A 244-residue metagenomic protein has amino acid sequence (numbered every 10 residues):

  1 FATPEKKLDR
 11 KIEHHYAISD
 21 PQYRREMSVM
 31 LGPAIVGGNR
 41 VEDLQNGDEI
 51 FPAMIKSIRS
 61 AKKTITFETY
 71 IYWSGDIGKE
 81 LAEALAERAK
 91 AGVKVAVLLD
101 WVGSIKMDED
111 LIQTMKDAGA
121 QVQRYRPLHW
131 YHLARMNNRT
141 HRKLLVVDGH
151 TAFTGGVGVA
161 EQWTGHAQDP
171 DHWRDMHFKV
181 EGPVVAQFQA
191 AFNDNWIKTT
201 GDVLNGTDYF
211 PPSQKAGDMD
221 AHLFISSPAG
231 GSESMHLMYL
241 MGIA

Functional and structural regions predicted by a protein language model:
F1-A244: Charged, low-complexity intrinsically disordered terminal segments
